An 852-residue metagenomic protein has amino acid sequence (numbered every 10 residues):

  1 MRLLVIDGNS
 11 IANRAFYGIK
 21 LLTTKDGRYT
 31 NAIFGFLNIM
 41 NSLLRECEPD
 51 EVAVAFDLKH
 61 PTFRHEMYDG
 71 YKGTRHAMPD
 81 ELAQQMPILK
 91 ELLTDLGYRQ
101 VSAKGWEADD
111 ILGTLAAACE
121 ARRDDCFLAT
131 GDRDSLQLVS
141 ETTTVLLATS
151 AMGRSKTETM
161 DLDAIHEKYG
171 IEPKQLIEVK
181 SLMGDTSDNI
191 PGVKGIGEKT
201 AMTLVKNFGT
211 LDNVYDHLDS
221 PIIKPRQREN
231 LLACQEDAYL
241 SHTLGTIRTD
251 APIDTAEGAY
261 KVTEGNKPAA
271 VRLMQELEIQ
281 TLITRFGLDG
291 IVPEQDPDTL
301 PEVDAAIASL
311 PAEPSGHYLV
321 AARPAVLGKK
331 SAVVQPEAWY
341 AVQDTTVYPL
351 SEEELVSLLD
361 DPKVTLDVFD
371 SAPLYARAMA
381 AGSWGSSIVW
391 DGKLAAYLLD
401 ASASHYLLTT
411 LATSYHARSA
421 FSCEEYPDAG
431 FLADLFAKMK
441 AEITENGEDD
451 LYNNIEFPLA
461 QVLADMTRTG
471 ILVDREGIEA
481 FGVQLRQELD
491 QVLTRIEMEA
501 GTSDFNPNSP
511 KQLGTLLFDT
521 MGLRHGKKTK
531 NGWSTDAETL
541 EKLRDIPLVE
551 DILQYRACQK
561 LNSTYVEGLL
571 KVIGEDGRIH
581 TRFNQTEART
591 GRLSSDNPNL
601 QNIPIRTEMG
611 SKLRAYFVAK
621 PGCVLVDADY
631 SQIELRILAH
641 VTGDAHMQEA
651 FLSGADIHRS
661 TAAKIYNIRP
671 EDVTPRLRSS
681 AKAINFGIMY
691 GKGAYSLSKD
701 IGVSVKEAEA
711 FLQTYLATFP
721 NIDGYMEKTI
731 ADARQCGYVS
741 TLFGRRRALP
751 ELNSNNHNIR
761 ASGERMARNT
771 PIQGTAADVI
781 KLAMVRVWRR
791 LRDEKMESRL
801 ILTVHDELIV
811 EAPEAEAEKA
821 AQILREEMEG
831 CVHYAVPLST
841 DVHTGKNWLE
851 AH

Functional and structural regions predicted by a protein language model:
L3-L4, G8, R14-E51, D69-G70 (+5 more regions): Conserved RNase H-like, two-metal-ion catalytic cores of nucleic-acid enzymes
T23, G73-I253: Extended two-metal-dependent nuclease catalytic cores across DNA- and RNA-processing enzymes
R99, M152-K180, A332-L463, Q487 (+1 more regions): Active-site-proximal helix-loop-helix substrate-binding element of RNase H-like nuclease domains
C234-E353, T365, F369, E425 (+8 more regions): Conserved "right-hand" nucleotidyltransferase catalytic core of DNA-directed polymerases
T345, K393-S422, F431, Q585-P670: Function-dense linear segments that define catalytic or interfacial modules in macromolecule-processing proteins
I443-I455, L459, V779, A783-V804 (+1 more regions): Active-site palm subdomain of RNA-directed nucleic acid polymerases
R468, V566, H580-T581, Q585-A588 (+3 more regions): Conserved catalytic core of nucleic-acid polymerases
Q487, T494, M498, T502-V549 (+4 more regions): C-terminal polymerase-core module
